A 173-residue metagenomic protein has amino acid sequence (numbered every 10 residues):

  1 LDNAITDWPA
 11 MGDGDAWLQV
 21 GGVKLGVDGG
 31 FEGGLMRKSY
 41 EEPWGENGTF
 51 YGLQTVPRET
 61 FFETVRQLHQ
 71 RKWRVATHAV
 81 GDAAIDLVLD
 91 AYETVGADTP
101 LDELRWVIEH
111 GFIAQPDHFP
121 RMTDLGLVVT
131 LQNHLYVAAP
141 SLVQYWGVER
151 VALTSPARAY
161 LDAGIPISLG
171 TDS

Functional and structural regions predicted by a protein language model:
L1-N3, G21, V27, G45-T154: Active-site core of metal-dependent hydrolases
L1-R37, G126-L131, G164: Divalent-metal coordination cores built from histidine and acidic residues
G30-G34, W73-A83, L131-N133, Y160-S173: Short acidic/histidine-rich active-site segments
G33-W44, V151: Local pocket/hinge segments that shape ligand/substrate recognition
A157: Glycine/threonine-rich phosphate-binding loop and adjacent beta-strand/alpha-helix elements that clamp
